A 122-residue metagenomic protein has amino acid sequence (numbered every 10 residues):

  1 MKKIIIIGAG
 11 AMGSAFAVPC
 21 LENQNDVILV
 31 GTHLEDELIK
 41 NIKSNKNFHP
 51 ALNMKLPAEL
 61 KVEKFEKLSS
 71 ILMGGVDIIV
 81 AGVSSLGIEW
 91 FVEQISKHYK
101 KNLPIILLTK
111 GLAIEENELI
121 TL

Functional and structural regions predicted by a protein language model:
M1-M54, L60-E63, G74: NAD(P)+-binding Rossmann beta1-loop-alpha1 motif at the extreme N-terminus of oxidoreductases
A15, E66, L119: Short Gly/charged-rich anion-binding patches and loops
L34, S69, L112: Residue-level detector of flexible, active-site-proximal loop/helix-junction positions within diverse enzyme catalytic
I39-K43, S69, T121: Generic detector of well-ordered alpha-helical segments enriched in charged/polar residues, highlighting helical
K55-S69, L86-E93: Glycine-rich, highly charged phosphate/nucleotide-binding loops
M73-L122: Rossmann-like NAD(P)(H) cofactor-binding subdomain of soluble oxidoreductases
